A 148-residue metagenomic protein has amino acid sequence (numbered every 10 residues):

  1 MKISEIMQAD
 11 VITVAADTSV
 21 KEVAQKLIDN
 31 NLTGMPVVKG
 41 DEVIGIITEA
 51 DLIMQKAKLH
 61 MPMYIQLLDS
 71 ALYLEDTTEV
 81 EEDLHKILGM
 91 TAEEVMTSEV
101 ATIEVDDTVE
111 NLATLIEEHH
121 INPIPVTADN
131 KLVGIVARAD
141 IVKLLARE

Functional and structural regions predicted by a protein language model:
M1-K26, L32, V37-V38, V43-I44 (+3 more regions): Bateman/CBS regulatory modules and CBS-like beta-alpha motifs in cytosolic regions of diverse proteins
E5, D51, D140: Ca2+-coordinating acidic residues in Ca2+-binding motifs
I28-D29, M61: Charged, amphipathic alpha-helical interaction segments
N30-N31, H120: Short, basic and Ser/Thr-rich N-terminal targeting/leader segments
I46-T48, G134-I141: Short hydrophobic beta-strand motif reused across regulatory alpha/beta modules
I53-L68, V142-E148: A short, polar/charged loop-to-alpha-helix boundary motif
H119-P123, A137-E148: Gly/Ser-rich helix-loop-strand patches that form or flank binding pockets for ribonucleotide-derived cofactors
